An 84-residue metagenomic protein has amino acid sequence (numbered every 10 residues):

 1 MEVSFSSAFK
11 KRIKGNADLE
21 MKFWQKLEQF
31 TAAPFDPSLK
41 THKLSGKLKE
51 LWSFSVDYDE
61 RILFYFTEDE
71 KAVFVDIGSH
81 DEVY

Functional and structural regions predicted by a protein language model:
E2-S4, K11, D18, S55-Y84: Enriched for short, Lys/Arg-rich terminal
G15-L19, D36: Alpha-helical structural elements of signaling/regulatory helical domains
Q29-F54: A short, surface-exposed loop/turn module that caps and links secondary-structure elements
